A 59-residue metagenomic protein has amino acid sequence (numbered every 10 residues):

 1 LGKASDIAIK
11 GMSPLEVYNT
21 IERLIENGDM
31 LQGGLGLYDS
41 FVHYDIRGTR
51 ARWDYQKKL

Functional and structural regions predicted by a protein language model:
L1-L59: Catalytic cores and adjacent binding grooves of peptidoglycan-active enzymes
